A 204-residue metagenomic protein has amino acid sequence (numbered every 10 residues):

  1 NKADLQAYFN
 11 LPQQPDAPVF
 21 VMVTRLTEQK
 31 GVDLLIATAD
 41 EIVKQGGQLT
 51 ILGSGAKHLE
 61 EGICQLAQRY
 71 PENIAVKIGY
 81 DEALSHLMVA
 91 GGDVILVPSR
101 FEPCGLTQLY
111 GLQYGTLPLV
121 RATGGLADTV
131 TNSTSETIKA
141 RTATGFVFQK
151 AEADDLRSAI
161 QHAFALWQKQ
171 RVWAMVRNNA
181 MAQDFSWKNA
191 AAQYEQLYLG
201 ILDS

Functional and structural regions predicted by a protein language model:
N1-N10: A short helix/loop element that forms part of the nucleotide-sugar donor recognition site in Leloir-type
P12-K30: Conserved donor-binding/catalytic core segment of Leloir-type glycosyltransferases
M22-T27, S54, I78-G79, K150: Conserved donor-binding loops in enzymes that form glycosidic bonds
T27-D40: A conserved mid-protein helix/loop that constitutes part of the nucleotide-sugar donor-binding site
T50-L87: Nucleotide-activated donor-binding/catalytic signature segment of Leloir-type glycosyltransferases, i.e., the conserved
E82, L87-M175, M181-A182: Catalytic binding pocket for nucleotide-activated donors in carbohydrate/polymer assembly enzymes
K188-S204: C-terminal alpha-helical cap of glycosyltransferases
